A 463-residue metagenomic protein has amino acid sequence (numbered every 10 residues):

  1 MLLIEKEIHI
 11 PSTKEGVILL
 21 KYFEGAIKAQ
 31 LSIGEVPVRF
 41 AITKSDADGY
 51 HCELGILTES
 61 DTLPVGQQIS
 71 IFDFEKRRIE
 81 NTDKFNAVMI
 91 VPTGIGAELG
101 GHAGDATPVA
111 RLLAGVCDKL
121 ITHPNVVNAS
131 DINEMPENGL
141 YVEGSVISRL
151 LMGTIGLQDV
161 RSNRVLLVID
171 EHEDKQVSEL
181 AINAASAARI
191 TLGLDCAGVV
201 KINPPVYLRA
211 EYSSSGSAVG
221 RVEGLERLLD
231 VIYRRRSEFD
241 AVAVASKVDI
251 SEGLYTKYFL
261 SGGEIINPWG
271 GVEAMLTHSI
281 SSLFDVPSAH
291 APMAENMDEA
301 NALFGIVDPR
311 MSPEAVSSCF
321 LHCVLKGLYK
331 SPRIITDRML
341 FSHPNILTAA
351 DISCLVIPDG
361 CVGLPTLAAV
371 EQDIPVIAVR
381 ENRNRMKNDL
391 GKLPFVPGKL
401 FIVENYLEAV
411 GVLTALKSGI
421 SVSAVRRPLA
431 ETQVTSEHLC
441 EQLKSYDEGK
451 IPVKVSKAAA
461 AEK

Functional and structural regions predicted by a protein language model:
L2-Y258, G262, I266-G270, E448-A458: Metallocofactor- and cofactor-centric catalytic cores in central/energy metabolism, strongly enriched
P108-L112, H278, A415: Short, hydrophobic/amphipathic alpha-helical patches that form generic packing surfaces within helical domains
V126-E134, Y207-E211, L283-H290, F395-F401 (+1 more regions): Noncatalytic linker/hinge segments flanking ATPase motor cores
N133-M135, T256, N301-F304, D389-G391: Short secondary-structure transition/capping segments
P136-S145, G305-C323, L393-N405: Acidic, Ser/Thr-rich peripheral helices and adjacent loops at domain boundaries
P205-I377: Long alpha-helical, hydrophobic tracts
E295-E299, C319-I352, P358-K463: C-terminal functional extensions of proteins
